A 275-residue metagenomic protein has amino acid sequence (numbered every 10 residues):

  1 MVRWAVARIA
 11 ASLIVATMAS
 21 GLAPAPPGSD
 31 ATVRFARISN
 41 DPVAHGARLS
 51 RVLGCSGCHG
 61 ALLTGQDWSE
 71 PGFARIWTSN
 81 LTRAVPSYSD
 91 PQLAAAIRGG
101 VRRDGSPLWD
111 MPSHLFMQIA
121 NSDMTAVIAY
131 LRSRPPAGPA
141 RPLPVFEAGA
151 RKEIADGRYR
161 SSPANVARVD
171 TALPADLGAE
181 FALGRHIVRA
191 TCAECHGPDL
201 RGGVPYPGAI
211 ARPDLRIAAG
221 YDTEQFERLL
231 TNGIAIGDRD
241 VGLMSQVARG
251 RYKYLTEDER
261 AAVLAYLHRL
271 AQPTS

Functional and structural regions predicted by a protein language model:
M1-A44, S133, G138, Q272-S275: N-terminal export/targeting leaders of redox proteins
A25-P26, T32-R34, F73, P107 (+2 more regions): A short alpha-helix capping/helix-coil boundary motif
P27-R51, E153-V188, S275: Electrostatic cytochrome c docking/interface patches
A36-R37, V43, G60-A95, P107-A120 (+3 more regions): Gly/Gly-Pro-rich "capping" loops immediately C-terminal to redox-active cysteine motifs in periplasmic/lumenal
A47-A74, G99-P107, R134-P139, R185 (+3 more regions): Periplasmic/extracellular electron-transfer cofactor-ligation site, primarily the c-type cytochrome heme-c attachment
P91-R98, R102, L115-R141, E224-L229 (+2 more regions): C-terminal capping alpha-helices of c-type cytochrome domains
D123-L183, A262, Y266: Extended surface/linker regions that mediate inter-domain or inter-protein docking in multi-component redox
